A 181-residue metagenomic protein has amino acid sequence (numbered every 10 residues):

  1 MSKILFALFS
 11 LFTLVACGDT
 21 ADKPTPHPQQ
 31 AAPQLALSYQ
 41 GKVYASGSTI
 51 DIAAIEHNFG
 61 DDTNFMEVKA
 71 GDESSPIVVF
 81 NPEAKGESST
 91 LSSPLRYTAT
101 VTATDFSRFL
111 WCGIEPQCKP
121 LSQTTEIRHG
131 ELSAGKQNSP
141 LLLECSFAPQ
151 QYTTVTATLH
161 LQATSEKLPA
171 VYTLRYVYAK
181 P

Functional and structural regions predicted by a protein language model:
S2-L8: Sec-dependent signal peptide recognition, specifically the positively charged N-region followed immediately by
V15-A16: C-terminal motif of bacterial Sec signal peptides marking the signal peptidase cleavage site
H27-S88: Beta-sheet-dominated interaction scaffolds and their linkers
P82-S92, Q150, T164: Short solvent-exposed strand-capping/beta-turn motif centered on an Asx-Ser/Thr pair
E87-Q137: Surface-exposed binding patches on compact interaction domains or structured appendages
Q137-Q150: Short, hydrophobic beta-strand segments
T153-S165: A short beta-strand micro-motif common to beta-rich folds, especially ectodomain repeats
A170-K180: C-terminal edge beta-strand
